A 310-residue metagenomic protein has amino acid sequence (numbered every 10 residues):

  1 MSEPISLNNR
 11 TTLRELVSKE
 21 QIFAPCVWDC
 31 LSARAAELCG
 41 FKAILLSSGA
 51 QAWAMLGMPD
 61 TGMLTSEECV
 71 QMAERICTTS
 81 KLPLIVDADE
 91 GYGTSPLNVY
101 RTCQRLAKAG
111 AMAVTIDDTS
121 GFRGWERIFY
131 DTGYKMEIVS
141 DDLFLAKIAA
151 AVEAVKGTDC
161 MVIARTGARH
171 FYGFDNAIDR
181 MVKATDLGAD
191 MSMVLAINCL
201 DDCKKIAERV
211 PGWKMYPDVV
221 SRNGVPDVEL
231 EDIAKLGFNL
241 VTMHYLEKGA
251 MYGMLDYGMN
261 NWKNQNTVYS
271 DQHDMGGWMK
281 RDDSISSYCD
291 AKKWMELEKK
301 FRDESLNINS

Functional and structural regions predicted by a protein language model:
S2-M243, E298-S310: Alpha/beta enzyme core
E3-S6, L13, L246-S310: Extended, intrinsically disordered, low-complexity segments
